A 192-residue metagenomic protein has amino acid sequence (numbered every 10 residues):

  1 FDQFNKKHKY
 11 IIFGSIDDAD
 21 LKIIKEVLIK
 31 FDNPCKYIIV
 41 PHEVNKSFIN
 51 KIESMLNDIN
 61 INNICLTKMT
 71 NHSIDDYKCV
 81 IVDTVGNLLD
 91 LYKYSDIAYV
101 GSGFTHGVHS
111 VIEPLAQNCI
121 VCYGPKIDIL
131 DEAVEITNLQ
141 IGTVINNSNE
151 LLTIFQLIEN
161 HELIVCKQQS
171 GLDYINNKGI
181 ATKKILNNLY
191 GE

Functional and structural regions predicted by a protein language model:
F1-E192: Nucleotide-activated sugar donor-binding and catalytic core shared by glycosyltransferases and related lipid-linked
